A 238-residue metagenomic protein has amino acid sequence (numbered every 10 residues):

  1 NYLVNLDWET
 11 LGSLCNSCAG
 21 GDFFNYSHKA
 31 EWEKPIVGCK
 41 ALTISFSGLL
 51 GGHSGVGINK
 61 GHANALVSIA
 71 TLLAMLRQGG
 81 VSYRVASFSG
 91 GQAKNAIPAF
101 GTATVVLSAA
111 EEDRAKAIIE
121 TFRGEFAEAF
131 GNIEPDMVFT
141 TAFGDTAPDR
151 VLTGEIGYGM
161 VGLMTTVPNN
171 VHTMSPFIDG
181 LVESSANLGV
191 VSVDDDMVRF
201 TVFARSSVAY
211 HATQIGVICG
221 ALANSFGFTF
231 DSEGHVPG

Functional and structural regions predicted by a protein language model:
Y2-R205: Midchain, well-structured core segments that form catalytic/ion-binding scaffolds
L181-G238: Substrate-recognition/cap regions that form aromatic- and gly/pro-loop-enriched pockets for small-molecule ligands
